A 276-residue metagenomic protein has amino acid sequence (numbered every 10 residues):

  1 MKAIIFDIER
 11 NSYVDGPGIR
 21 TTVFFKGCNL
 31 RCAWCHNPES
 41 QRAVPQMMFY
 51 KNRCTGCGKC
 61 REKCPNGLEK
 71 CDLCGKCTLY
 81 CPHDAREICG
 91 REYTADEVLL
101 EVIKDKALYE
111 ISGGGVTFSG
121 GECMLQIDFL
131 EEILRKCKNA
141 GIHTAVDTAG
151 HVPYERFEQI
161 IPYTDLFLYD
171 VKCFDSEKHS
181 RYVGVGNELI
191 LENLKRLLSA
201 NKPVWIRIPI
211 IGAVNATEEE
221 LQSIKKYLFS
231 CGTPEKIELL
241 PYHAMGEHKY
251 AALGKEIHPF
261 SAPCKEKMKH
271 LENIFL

Functional and structural regions predicted by a protein language model:
M1-A33, P38-R42, Q46: N-terminal cysteine/histidine-rich coordination modules
E9-S12, E39, L68, A85 (+3 more regions): Short, well-ordered turn and helix-capping elements at secondary-structure junctions
G18-R20, N66, H83, G113-G115 (+1 more regions): Short, solvent-exposed beta-strand edge segments and adjacent coil->beta transition regions
T22-C35, M48-A85, G90, E122: Cysteine-centered iron-sulfur cluster-binding motifs in ferredoxin-type domains/subunits of redox enzymes
N52, G90, E122, Y182 (+2 more regions): Pocket-edge positions in alpha/beta enzyme catalytic cores
Y93: Active-site anion-handling motifs in enzyme catalytic cores
D96-M245, K249-A251: Conserved AdoMet/S-adenosylmethionine-binding subsite of the radical SAM
E235, Y250-I274: A structural motif corresponding to the C-terminal lobe/cap of the Radical SAM core domain
